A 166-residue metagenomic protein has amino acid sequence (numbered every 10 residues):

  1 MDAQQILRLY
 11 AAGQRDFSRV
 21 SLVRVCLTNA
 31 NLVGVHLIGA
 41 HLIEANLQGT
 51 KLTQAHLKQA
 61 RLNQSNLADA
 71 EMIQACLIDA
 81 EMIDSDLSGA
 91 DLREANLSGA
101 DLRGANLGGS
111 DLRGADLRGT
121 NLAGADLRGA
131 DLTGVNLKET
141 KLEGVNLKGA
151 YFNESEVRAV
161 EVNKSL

Functional and structural regions predicted by a protein language model:
D2-L166: Tandem repeat scaffolds
